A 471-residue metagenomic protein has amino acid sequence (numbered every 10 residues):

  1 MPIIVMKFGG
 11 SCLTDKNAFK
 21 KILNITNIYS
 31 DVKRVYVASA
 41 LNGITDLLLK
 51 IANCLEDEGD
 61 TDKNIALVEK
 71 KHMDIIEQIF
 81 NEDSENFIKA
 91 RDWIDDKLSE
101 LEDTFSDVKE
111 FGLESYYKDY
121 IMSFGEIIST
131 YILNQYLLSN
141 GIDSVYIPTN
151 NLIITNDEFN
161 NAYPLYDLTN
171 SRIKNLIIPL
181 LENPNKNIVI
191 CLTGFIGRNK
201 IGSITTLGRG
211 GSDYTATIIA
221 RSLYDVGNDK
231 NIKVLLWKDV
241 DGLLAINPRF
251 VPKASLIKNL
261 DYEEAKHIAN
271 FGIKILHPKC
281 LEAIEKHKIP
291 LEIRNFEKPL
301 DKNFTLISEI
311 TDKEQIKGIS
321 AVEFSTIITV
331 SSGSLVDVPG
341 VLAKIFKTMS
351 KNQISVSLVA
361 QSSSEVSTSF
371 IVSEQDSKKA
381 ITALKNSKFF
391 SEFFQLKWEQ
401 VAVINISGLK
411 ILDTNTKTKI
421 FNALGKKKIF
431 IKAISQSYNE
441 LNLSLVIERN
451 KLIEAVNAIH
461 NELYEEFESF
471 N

Functional and structural regions predicted by a protein language model:
M1-L276, L281, V446-E448, F467: Nucleotide/pyrophosphate-binding catalytic subdomain
N140, V226, H287, N352 (+1 more regions): Conserved dinucleotide-binding and phosphotransfer motif residues
L152-I153, D241-L243, P299, S364 (+1 more regions): Positions that flank functional sites
K233-W237, L291-I293, S357: Short hydrophobic alpha-helical runs that function as membrane-insertion/retention elements
A245, H287, I293-K302: Juxtamembrane and boundary regions of transmembrane helices in multi-pass small-molecule transporters and channels
I284: Acidic-aromatic/histidine active-site loop/patch
D301-N471: A conserved regulatory-domain signal marking ACT and ACT-like small-molecule sensing domains and adjacent regulatory
